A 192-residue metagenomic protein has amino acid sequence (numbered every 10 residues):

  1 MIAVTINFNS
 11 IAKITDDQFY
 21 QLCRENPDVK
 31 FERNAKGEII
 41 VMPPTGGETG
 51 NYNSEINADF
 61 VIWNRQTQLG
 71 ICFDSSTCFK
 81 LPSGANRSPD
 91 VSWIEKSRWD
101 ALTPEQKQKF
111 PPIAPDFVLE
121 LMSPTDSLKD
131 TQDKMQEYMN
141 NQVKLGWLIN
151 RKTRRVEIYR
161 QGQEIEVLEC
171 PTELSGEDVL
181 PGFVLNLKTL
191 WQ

Functional and structural regions predicted by a protein language model:
M1-Q192: Gly/Pro/Ser/Thr-rich low-complexity, intrinsically disordered segments predominantly at protein N-termini
